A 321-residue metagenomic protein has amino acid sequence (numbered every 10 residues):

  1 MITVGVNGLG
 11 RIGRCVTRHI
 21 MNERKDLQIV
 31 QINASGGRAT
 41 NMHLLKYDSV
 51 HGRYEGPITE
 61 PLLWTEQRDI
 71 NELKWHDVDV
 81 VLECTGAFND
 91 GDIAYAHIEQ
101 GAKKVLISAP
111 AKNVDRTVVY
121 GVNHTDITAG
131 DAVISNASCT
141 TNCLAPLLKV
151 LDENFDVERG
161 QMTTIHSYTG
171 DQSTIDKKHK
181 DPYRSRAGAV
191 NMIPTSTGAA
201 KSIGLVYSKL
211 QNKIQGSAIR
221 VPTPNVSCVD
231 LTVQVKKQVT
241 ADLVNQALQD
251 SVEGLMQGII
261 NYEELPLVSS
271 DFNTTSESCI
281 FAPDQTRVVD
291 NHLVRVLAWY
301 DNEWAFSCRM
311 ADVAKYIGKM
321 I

Functional and structural regions predicted by a protein language model:
M1-S185, M310-D312, M320: N-terminal Rossmann-like NAD(P) cofactor-binding subdomain of oxidoreductases, focused on the glycine-rich
T3, N7, R14-R18, K25 (+1 more regions): Active-site-lining helix/loop region of Rossmann-like oxidoreductase modules
I29, P61-L62, R159, A189 (+3 more regions): A residue-level signal for beta-strand positions that form part of recognition/binding surfaces within mature
F88-N89, N113, G198, V239 (+1 more regions): Short alpha-helical
V118-Y120, V133, I175, M192 (+4 more regions): Short clusters of hydrophobic/aromatic residues that line enzyme substrate/ligand-binding pockets
A137-S138, M192-P194, Y300: Hydrophobic alpha-helical scaffolding
G216, C228, T232-I321: C-terminal active-site/capping subdomain that shapes the small-molecule cofactor and substrate pocket of enzyme
